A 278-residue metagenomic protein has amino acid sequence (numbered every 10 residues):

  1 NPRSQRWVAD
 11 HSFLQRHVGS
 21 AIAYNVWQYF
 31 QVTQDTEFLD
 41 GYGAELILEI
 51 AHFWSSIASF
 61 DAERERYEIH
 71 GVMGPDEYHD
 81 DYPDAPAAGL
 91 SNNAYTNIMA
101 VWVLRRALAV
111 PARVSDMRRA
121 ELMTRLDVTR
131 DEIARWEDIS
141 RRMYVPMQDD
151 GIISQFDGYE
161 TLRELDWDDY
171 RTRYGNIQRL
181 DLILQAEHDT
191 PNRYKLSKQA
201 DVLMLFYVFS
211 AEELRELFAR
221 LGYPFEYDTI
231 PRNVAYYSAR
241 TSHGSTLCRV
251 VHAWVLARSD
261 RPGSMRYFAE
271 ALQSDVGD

Functional and structural regions predicted by a protein language model:
N1-V32, T36-G41, F53-D138: The feature captures the catalytic groove of carbohydrate-active enzymes
G19, Y24, G41, R105 (+2 more regions): Active-site core of glycosidic bond-cleaving carbohydrate-active enzymes
A44: Short conserved active-site loop signatures built around small residues
I47: Conserved functional hotspot residues or short segments at active or partner-binding sites across diverse domains
